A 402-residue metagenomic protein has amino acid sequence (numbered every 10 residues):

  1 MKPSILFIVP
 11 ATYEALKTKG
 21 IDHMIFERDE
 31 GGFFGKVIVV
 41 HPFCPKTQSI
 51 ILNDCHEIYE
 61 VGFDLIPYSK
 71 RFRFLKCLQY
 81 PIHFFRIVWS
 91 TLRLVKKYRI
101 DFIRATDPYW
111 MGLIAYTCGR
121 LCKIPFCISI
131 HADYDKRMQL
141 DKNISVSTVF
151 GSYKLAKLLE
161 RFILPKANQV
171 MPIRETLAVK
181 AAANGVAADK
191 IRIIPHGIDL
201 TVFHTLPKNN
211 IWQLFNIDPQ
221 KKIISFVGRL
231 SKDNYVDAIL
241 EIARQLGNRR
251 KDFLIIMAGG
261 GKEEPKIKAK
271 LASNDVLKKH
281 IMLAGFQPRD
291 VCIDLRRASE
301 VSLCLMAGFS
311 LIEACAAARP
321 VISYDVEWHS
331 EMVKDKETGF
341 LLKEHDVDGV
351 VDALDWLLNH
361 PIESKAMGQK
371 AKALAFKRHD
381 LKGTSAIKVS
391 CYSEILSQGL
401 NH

Functional and structural regions predicted by a protein language model:
M1-I51, L400: N-terminal subdomain of nucleotide-sugar transferases
L6-I8, D218-N234, I239-A243, I256: Conserved donor-binding/catalytic core segment of Leloir-type glycosyltransferases
I25-G32, W89-R93, L113, T117-L121 (+2 more regions): Membrane-proximal helix-turn-helix segments that form the acceptor-binding/catalytic region of lipid-linked
F43, T176, G197: Carbohydrate-associated surface elements
N168, D294-A307, R319-P320: Acidic donor-binding loop of glycosyltransferase active sites
H204-I217, I387: A short helix/loop element that forms part of the nucleotide-sugar donor recognition site in Leloir-type
P265-D290: Nucleotide-activated donor-binding/catalytic signature segment of Leloir-type glycosyltransferases, i.e., the conserved
P320-S323, E327-W328, V333: Short hydrophobic beta-strand element within catalytic cores of glycosyltransferases and related nucleotide-activated
